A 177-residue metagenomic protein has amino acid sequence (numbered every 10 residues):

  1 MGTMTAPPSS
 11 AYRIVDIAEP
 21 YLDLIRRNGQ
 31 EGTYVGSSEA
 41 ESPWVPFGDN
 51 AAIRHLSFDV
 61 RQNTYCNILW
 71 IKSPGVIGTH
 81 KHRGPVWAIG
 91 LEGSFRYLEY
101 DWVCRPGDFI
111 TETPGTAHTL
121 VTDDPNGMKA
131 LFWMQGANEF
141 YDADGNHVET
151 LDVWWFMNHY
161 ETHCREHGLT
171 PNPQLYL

Functional and structural regions predicted by a protein language model:
G2-N63, V148-L151, N158-L177: A short, N-terminal "cap"/entry segment at the start of jelly-roll beta-barrel domains of the cupin/DSBH fold
I53-H55, C66-W70, W87, F109-T111 (+1 more regions): Conserved hydrophobic/aromatic beta-strand scaffold that supports enzyme active sites
R54-Q62, G75, T79-P85: Active-site region of the double-stranded beta-helix
V60, W87, L98-T119: Short acidic-glycine-tyrosine-enriched beta hairpin
R61-N63, S73-G75, S94, T116: Short, charged/polar surface micro-motifs in flexible loops or helix N-caps
N67-L69, I77-H82, E99-W102, V121-D123: Short histidine-centered beta-strand/loop micro-motifs that create catalytic or ligand/metal-coordination sites
K72-P74, H82-E99: Glycine- and acidic-residue-biased ligand/ion/polar-headgroup-sensing regions
R105, P114-A143: Ligand-binding loop in jelly-roll beta-barrel domains
